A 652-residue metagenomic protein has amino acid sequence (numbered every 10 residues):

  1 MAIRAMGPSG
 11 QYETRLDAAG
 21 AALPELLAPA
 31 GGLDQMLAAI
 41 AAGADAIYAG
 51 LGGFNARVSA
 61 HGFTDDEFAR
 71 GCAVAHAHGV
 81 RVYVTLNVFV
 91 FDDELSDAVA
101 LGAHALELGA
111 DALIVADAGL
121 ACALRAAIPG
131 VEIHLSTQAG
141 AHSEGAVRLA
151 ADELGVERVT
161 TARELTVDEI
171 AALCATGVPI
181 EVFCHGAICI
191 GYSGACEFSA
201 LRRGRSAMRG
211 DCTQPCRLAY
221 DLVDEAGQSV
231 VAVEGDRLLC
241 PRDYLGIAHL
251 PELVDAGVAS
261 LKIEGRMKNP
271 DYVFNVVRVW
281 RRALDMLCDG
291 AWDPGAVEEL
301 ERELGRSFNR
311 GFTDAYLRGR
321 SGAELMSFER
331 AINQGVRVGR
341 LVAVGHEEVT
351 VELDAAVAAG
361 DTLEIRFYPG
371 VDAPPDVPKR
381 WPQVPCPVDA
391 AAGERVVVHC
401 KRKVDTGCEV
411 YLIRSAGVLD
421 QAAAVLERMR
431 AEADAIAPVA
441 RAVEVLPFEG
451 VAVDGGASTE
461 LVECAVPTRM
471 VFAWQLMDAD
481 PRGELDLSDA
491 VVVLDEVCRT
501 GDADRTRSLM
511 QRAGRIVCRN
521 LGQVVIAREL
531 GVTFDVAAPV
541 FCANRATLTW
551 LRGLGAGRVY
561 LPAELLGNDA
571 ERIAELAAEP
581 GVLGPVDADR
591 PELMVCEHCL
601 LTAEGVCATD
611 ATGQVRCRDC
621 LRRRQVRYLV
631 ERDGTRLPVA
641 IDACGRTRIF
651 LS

Functional and structural regions predicted by a protein language model:
I3-A141, T160, E164-L165, E169-S260 (+2 more regions): Active-site pocket-lining/capping segments in soluble small-molecule metabolic enzymes
E144-A146: Conserved nucleotide-cofactor-binding alpha/beta core module
E157: Long, basic N-terminal domains or extensions that often function in RNA/ssDNA interaction or organelle/cellular
